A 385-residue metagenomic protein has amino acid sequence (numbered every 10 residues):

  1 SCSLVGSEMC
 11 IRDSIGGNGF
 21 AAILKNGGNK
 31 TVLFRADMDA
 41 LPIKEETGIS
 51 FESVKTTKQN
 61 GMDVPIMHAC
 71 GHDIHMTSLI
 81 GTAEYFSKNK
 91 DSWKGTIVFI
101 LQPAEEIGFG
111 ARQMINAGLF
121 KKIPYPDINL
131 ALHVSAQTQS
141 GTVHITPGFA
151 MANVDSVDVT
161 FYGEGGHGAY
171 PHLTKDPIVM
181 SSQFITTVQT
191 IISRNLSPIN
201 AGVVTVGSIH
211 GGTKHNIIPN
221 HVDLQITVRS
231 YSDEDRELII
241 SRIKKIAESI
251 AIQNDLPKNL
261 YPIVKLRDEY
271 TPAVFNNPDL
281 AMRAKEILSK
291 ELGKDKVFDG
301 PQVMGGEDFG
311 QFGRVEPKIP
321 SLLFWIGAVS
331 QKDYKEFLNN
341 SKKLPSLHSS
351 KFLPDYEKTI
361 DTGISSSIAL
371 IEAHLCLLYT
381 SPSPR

Functional and structural regions predicted by a protein language model:
S1-G6, I11, Y379-R385: Single conserved hydrophobic/aromatic residue that forms the stacking wall/gate of nucleotide- or nucleobase-binding
A21, L41, K55-M67, D73-I74 (+3 more regions): Histidine/acidic-residue-rich, glycine-tolerant segments that coordinate divalent metal ions
A22-G27, V315: Active-site beta-strand termini and strand-to-loop segments that position acidic
N26-M62: Catalytic-core environment of secreted peptidases
E45-T56, G148-A152, K335-L344: Short, flexible, mixed-charge acidic loops at enzyme active sites
G61-C70, S350-K358: Short pre-catalytic strand/loop immediately N-terminal to key active-site residues, enriched for Gly-Thr
M76-T82: DPxDG-like acidic metal-binding loop motif
V179-S381: Metal-dependent amide/peptide-bond hydrolase catalytic core, centered on the "pita-bread" metallohydrolase fold
